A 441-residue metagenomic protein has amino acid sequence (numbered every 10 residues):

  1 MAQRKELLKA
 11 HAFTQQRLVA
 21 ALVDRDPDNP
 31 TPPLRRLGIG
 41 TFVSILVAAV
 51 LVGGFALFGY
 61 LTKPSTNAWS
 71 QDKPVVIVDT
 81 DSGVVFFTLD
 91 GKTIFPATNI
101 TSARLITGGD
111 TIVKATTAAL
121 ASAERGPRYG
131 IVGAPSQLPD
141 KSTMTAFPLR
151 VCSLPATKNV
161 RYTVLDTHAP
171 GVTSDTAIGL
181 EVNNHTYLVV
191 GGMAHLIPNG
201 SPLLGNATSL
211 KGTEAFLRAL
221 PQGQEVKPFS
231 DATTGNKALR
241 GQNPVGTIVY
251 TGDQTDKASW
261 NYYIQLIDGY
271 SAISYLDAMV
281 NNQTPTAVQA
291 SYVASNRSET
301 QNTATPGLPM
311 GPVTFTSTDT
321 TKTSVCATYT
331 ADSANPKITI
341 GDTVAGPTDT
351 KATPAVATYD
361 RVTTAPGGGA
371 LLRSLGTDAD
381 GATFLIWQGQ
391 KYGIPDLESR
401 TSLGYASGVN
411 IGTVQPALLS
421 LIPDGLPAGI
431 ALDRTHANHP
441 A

Functional and structural regions predicted by a protein language model:
M1-A441: Short, surface-exposed polybasic-aromatic patches that bind anionic ligands, especially phosphate groups
